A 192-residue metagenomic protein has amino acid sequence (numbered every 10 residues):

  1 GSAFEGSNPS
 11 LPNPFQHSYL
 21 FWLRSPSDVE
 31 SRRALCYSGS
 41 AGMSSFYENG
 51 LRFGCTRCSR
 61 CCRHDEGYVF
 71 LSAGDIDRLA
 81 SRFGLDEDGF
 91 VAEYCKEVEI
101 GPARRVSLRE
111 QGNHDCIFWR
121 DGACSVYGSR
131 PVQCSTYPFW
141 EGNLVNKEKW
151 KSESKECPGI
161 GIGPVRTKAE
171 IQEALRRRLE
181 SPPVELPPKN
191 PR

Functional and structural regions predicted by a protein language model:
S2-N8, P12-H17: Hydrophobic alpha-helical membrane-insertion segments
A3-G6, S27-V29, R33: Short, positively charged low-complexity motifs
Q16-Y19, Y37: Low-complexity, intrinsically disordered or signal/transmembrane-proximal segments
S25-D28, T167: Serine/threonine-rich low-complexity intrinsically disordered regions
R33-R192: Short loop/turn segments that flank or connect secondary-structure elements
